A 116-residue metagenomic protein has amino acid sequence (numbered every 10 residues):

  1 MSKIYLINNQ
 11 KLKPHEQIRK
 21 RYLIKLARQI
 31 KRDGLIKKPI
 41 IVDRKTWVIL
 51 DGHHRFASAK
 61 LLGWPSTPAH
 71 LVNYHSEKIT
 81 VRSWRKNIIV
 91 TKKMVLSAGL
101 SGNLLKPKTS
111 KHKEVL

Functional and structural regions predicted by a protein language model:
M1-K45, L50, F56-L116: Short, charged/polar connector segments at secondary-structure boundaries
